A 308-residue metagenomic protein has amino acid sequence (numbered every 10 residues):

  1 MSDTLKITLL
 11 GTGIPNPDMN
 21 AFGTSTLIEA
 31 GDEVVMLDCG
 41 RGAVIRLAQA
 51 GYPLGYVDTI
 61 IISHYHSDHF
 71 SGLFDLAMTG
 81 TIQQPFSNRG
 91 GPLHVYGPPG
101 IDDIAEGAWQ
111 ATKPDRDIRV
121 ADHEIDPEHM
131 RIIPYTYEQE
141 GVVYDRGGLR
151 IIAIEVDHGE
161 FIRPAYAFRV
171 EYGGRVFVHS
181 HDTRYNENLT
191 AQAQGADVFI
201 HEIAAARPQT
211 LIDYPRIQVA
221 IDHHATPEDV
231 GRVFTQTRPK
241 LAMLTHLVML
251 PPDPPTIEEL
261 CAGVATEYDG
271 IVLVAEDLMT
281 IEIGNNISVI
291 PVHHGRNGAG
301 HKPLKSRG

Functional and structural regions predicted by a protein language model:
S2-F177, E258-S288, K302-R307: Binuclear metal-dependent hydrolase catalytic cores
I60, H201-I203, D213-Y214, R296-G298 (+1 more regions): Short, intrinsically disordered/low-complexity patches at protein termini and at juxtamembrane boundaries
Q84, A105-T112, I217, D229 (+2 more regions): A general structural signal for short secondary-structure boundary/capping elements
G90-G91, P208, H294-R296: Juxtamembrane/interface motifs at transmembrane-helix termini
A167, G174-V178, R184-L278: Cap/insert and terminal regions of metallo-dependent hydrolase folds
I221-D222, V289-G295, A299, P303-G308: Active-site neighborhoods of metal-dependent hydrolases
